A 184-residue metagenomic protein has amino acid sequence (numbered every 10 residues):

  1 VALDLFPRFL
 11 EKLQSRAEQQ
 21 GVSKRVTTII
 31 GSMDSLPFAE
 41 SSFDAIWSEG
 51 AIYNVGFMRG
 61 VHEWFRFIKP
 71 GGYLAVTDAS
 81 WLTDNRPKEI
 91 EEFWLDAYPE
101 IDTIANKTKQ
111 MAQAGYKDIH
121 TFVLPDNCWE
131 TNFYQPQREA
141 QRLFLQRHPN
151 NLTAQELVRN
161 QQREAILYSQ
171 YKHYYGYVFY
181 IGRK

Functional and structural regions predicted by a protein language model:
V1-S35: Class I SAM-dependent methyltransferase SAM/SAH-binding core
D34-I46: A short acidic, Gly/Pro-enriched loop at the edge of an enzyme's catalytic core that lines a small-molecule cofactor
D44-M58: A short SAM/SAH-binding and catalytic strip from SAM-dependent methyltransferases
M58-Y73: A short glycine-rich, Lys/Arg-flanked "PGG" loop and its adjoining helix->strand segment in the class I
L74-A75, D118: A short hydrophobic/small-residue beta-strand
A79-Y98: Short, glycine-/aromatic-enriched active-site segment of Class I SAM-dependent methyltransferases
P99-T121: Short alpha-helix
H120-K184: Conserved Class I S-adenosyl-L-methionine
